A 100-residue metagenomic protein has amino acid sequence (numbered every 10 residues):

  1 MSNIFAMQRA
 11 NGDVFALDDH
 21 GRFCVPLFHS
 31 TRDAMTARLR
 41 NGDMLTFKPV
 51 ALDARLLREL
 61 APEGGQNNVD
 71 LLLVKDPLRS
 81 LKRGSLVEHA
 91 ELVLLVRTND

Functional and structural regions predicted by a protein language model:
M1-D100: Conserved NAD+-utilizing ADP-ribose enzyme module
